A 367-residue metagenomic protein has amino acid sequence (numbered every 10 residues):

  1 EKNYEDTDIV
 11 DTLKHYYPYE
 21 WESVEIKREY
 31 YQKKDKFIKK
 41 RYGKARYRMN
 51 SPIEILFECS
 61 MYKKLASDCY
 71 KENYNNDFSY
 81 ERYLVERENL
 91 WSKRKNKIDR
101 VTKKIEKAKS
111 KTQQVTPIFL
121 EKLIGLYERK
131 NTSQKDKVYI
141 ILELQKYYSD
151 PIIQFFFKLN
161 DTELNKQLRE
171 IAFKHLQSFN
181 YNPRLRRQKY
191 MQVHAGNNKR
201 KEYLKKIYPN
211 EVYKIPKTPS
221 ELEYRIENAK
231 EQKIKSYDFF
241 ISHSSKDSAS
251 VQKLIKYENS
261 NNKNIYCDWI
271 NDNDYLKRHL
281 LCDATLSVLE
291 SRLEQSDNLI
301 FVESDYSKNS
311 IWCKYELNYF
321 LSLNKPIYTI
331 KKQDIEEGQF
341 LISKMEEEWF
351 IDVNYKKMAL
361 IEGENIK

Functional and structural regions predicted by a protein language model:
E1-K36: Positively charged, polyanion-binding regions of nucleic-acid-associated proteins
Y19-S23, Y31-K122: Phospho-regulated, low-complexity intrinsically disordered regions of nuclear gene-regulatory and chromatin-associated
K103-Q114, K135-S149, Q167-N182, V212-Y213: Structural detector for internal amphipathic alpha-helices that build alpha-solenoid repeat scaffolds
P117-L126, P151-L159: Alpha-helical solenoid scaffolds in eukaryotic proteins
N131-K135, K146, P151, K158-K166 (+2 more regions): Conserved N-terminal substructure of TIR/SEFIR domains
E202-K230, K332-K367: C-terminal interaction surface of TIR/SEFIR-family domains
N271-N273, D305-Y306, K331-E337: Short beta-alpha junction loops
D305-L323: Conserved TIR/SEFIR loop-to-helix hotspot centered on a Trp-containing motif with a nearby acidic residue
